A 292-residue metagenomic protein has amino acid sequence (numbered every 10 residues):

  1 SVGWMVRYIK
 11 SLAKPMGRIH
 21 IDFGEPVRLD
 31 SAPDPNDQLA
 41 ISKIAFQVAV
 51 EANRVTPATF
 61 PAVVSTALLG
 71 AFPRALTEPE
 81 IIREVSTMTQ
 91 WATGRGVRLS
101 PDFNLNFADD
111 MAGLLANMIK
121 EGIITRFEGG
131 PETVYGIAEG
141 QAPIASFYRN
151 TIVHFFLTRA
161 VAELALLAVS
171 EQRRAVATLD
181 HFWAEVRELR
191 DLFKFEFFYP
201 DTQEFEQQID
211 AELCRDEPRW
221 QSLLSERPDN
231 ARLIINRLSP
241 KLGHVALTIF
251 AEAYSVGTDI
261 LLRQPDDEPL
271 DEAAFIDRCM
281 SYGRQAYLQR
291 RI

Functional and structural regions predicted by a protein language model:
S1-I292: Membrane-interfacial terminal anchoring regions of lipid-handling membrane enzymes
